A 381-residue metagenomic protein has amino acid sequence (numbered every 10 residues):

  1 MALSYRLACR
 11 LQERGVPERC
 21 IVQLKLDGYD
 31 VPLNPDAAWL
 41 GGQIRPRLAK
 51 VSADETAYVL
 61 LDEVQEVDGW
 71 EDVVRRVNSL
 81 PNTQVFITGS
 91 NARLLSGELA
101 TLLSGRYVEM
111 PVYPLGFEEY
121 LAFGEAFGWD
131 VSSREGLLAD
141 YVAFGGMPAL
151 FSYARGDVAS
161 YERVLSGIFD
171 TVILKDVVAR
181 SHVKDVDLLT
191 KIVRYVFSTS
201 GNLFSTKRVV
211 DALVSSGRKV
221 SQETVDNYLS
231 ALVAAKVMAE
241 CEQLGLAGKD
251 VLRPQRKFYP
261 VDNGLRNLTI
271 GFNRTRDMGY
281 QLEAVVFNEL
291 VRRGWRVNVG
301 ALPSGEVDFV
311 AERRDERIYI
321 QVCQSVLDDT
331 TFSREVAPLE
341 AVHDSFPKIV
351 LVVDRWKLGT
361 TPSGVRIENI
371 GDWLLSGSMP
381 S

Functional and structural regions predicted by a protein language model:
L3-S4, G116, V286, L290 (+2 more regions): Conserved catalytic cores of phosphodiester-cleaving nucleases, focusing on short active-site segments
Q12-G28: Conserved catalytic segments around the Walker B and adjacent sensor/switch elements of P-loop NTPase domains
Q23-D54: Short glycine-rich substrate-engagement loop in P-loop NTPases that contacts/grips substrate
S52-W70: Conserved P-loop NTPase "ATPase switch" module shared by AAA+ and STAND
E71-F86, A100-T101: Conserved catalytic/switch belt of AAA+ P-loop NTPases
A92, G97-L203: Interdomain motor-coupling "hinge/lid" segment immediately C-terminal to the ATP-binding subdomain of NTP-driven enzymes
D157-R317: Accessory nucleic acid-recognition modules appended to NTPase machines
R355-S381: Domain-level recognition of nuclease-like catalytic cores that cleave nucleotide substrates
